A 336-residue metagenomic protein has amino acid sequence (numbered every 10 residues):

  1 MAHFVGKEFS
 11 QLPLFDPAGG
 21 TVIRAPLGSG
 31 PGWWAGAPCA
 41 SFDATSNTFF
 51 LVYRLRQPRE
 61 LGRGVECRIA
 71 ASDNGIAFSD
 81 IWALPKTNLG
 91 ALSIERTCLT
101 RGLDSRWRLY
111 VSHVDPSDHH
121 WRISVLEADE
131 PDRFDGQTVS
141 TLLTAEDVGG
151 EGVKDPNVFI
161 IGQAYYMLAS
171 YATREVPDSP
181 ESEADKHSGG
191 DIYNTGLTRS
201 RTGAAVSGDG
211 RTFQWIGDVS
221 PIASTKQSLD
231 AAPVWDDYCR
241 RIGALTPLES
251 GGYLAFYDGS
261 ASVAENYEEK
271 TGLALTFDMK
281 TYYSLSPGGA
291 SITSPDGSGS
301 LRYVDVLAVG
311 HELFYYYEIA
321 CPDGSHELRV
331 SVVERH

Functional and structural regions predicted by a protein language model:
M1-L92, T100-D237, T246-G299, A308-H336: Beta-rich carbohydrate-recognition and catalytic domains
R241-I242: Alpha-helical scaffolding within the catalytic cores of extracellular/periplasmic polymer-degrading hydrolases
R302: Eukaryotic intrinsically disordered and solvent-exposed regulatory patches
D305: Conserved active-site neighborhood of enzyme catalytic/cofactor-binding cores
